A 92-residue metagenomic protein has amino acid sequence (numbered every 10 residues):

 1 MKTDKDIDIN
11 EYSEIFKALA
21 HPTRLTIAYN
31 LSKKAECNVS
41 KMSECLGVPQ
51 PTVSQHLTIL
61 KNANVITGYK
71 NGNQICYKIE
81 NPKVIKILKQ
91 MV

Functional and structural regions predicted by a protein language model:
M1-D8: A detector for short, charged/polar N-terminal pre-domain segments
N10, E14-P49, N64, N71 (+1 more regions): N-terminal helix-turn-helix DNA-binding core of bacterial DNA-binding proteins
R24, Q55-H56: Histidine-centered divalent metal-coordination motifs
Y29, S54-Q55: Base-recognition residues in the alpha-helical recognition helix of bacterial helix-turn-helix
T58-N62: Residue-level detection of the helix-turn-helix DNA-binding "recognition helix"
K83-L88: Short, charged/polar, Gly/Pro-enriched secondary-structure boundary elements
